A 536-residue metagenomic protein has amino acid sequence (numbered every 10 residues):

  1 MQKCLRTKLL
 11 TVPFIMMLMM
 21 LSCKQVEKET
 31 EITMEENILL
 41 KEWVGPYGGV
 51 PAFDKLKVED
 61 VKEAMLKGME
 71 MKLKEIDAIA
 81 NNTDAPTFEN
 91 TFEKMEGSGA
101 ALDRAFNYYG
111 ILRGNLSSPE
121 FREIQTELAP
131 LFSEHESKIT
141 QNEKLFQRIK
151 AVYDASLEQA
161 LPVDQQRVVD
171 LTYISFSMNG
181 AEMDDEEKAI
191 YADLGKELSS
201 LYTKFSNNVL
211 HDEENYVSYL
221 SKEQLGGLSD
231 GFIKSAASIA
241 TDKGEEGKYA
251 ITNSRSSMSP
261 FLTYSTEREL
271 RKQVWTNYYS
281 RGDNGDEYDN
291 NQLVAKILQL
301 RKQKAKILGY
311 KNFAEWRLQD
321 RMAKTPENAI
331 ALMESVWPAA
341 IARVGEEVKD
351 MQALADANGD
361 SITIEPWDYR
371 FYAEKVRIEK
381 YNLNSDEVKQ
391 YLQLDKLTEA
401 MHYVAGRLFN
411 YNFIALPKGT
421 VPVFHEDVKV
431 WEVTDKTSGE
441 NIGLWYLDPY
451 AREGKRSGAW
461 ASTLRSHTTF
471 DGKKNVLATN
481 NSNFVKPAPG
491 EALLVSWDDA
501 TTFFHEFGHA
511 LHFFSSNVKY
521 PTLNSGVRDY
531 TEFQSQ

Functional and structural regions predicted by a protein language model:
Q2-T11: Bacterial N-terminal signal peptides that target proteins for export
M19-S22: C-terminal motif of bacterial Sec signal peptides marking the signal peptidase cleavage site
K24-V26: Bacterial signal peptide processing site
K28-S229: N-terminal helix-rich structural modules
G45-D60, Y109-L128, A151-D193, T252-Q292 (+3 more regions): Short His/Asp/Glu-rich catalytic/ion-coordination signatures at enzyme active sites or charged loops
D164, V168, S200, N207-T252 (+3 more regions): Active-site-proximal, well-structured secondary-structure segments within enzyme catalytic domains
K302, G309, A405, L494-F514 (+1 more regions): Active-site recognition of the HExxH zinc-binding catalytic motif
S466, S516-Q536: Acidic/histidine-rich catalytic neighborhood
